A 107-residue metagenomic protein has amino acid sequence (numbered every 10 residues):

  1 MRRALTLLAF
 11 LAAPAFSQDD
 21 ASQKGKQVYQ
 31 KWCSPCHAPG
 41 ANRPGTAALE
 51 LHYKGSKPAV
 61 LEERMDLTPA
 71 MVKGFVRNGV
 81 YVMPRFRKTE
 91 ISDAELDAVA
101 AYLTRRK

Functional and structural regions predicted by a protein language model:
M1-L7: Sec-dependent signal peptide recognition, specifically the positively charged N-region followed immediately by
L8-S17: Hydrophobic h-region of N-terminal signal peptides that target proteins for export in Gram-negative bacteria
L11-A12, H37, E62-R64, T68: Extended interaction regions within the primary functional domain
D19-D20, L67: Short, conserved clusters of charged catalytic residues that mark active-site and nucleotide-handling motifs
D20-A21, K26-K57, G74, V82 (+1 more regions): Periplasmic/extracellular electron-transfer cofactor-ligation site, primarily the c-type cytochrome heme-c attachment
Y53-M65, M71-R106: Axial heme c-ligation environment in periplasmic c-type cytochrome domains
